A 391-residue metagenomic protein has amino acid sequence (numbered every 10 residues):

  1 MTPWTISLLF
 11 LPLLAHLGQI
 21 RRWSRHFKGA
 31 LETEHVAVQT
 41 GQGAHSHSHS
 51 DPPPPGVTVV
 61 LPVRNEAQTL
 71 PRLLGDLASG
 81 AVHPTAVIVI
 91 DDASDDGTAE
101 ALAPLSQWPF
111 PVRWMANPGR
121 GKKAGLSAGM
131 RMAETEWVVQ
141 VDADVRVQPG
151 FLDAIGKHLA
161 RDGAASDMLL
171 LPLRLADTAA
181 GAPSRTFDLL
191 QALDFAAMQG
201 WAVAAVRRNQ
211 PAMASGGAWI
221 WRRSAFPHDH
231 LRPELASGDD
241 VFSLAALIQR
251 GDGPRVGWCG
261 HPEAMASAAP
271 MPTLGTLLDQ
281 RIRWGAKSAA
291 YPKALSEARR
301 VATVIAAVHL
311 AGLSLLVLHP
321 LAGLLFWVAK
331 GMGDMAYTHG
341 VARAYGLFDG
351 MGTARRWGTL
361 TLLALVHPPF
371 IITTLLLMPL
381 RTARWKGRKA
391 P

Functional and structural regions predicted by a protein language model:
M1-H49: N-terminal membrane-anchoring/stem segments of glycan-assembly enzymes
G75-P84: Short, acidic, metal-binding catalytic loop of nucleotide-sugar glycosyltransferases
H83, D91-E100, V145: A conserved acidic beta->alpha catalytic loop
G97, A143-H158: Acidic donor-binding/catalytic loop of UDP-sugar-dependent glycosyltransferases, especially processive GT2
N117-A133: Glycine-rich, basic loop-to-helix element that forms the pyrophosphate-binding segment of sugar-nucleotide handling
V138: Short aromatic/hydrophobic "clamp" motif used to bind/position activated sugar donors
L159, L170-M198, P227, R232-S296: Catalytic donor/gating beta->alpha subdomain of glycosyltransferases that bind UDP-sugars
T303-T382: Membrane-embedded multi-pass helical conduit in multi-pass membrane proteins, especially envelope-biosynthetic
